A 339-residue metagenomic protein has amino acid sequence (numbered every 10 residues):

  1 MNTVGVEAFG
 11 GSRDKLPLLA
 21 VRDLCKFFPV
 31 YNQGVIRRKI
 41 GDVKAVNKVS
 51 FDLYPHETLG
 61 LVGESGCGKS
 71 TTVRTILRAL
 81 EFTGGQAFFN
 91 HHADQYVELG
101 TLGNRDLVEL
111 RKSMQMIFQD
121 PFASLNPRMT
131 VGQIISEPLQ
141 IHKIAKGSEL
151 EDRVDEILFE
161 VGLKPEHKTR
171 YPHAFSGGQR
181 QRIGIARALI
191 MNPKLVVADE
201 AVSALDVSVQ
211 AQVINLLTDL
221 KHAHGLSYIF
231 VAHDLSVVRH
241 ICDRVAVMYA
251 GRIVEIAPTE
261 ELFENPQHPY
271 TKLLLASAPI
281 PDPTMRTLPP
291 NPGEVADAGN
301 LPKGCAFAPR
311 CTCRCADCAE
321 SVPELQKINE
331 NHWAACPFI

Functional and structural regions predicted by a protein language model:
N2-P17, V30-R37, D42, I256-I339: Short catalytic/signature loops enriched in Gly
L77: Helix-to-loop junction immediately C-terminal to a conserved catalytic motif
Q86-E109, K146: ABC ATPase NBD Q-loop/coupling interface
D94-Q95, S148-E166, L275: Conserved ABC ATPase "signature" region
Y171-F175, Q179: Conserved ABC ATPase signature
I190-K194: A short, proline-enriched helix->beta-strand linker immediately N-terminal to the Walker B motif in ABC-type P-loop
V197, A201, L205, V209-R286: P-loop NTP-binding/switch modules centered on Walker-like glycine-rich loops
